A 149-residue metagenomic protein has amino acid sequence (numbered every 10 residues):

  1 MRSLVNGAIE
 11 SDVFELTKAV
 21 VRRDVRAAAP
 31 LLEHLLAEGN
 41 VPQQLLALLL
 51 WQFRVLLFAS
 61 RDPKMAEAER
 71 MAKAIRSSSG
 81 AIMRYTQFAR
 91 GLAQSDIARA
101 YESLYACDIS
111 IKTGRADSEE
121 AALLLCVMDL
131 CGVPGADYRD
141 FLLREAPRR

Functional and structural regions predicted by a protein language model:
M1-R99, P134-G135: Small-residue-rich helix-loop
A37-A59, D96-R149: Amphipathic alpha-helical interaction/assembly segments
